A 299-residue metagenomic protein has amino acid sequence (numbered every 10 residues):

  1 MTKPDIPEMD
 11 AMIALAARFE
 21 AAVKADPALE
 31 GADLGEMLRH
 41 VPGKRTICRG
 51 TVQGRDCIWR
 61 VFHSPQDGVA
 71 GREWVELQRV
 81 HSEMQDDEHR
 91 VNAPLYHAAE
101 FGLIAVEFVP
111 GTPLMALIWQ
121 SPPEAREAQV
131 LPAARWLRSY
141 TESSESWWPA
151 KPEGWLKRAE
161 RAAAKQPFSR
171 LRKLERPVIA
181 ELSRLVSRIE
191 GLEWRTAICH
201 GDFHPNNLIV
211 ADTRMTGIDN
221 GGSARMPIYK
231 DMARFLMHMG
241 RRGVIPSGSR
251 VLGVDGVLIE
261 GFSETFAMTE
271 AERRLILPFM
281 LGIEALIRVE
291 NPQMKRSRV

Functional and structural regions predicted by a protein language model:
M1-E36: Juxta-kinase regulatory segment immediately upstream of eukaryotic protein kinase catalytic domains
A28-V52: ATP-binding glycine-rich phosphate-binding loop
K44-R72: ATP-binding glycine-rich loop module of kinase domains
N92, L117-R176, W194-T196, A224-M226: A cross-family kinase active-site recognition segment
A93-G102: Short beta-strand micro-motifs within the conserved protein kinase catalytic domain, predominantly in the N-lobe
I104-T112: Short pocket-lining segment of the protein kinase catalytic domain that shapes the ATP-binding cleft
I198-H200, P205: Catalytic-loop of the protein kinase fold
Y229-A267, L281-R298: Active-site activation/catalytic loop segments of kinase-like enzymes and analogous catalytic loops in related
